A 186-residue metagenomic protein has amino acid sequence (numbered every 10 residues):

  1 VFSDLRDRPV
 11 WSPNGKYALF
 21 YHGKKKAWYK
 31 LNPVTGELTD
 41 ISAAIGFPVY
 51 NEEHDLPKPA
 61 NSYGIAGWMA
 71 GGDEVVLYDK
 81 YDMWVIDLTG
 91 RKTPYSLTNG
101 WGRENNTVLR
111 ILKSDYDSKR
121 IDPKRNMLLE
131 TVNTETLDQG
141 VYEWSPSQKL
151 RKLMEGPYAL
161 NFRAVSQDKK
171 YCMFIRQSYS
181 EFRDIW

Functional and structural regions predicted by a protein language model:
V1-W186: Peripheral, non-catalytic segments that deliver or gate enzyme domains
